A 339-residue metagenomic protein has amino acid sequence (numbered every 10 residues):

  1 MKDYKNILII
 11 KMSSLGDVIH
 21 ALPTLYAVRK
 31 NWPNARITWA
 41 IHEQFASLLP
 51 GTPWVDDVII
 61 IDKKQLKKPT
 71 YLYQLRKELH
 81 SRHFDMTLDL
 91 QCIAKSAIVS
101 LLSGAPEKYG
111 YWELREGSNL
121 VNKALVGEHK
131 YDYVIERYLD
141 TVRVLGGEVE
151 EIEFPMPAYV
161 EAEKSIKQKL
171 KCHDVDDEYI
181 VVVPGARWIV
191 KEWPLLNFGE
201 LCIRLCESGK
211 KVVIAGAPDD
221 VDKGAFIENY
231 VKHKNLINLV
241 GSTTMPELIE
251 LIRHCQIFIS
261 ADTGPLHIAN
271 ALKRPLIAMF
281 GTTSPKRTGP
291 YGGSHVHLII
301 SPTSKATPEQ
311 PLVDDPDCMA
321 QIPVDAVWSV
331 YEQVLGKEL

Functional and structural regions predicted by a protein language model:
M1-L339: Catalytic machinery of carbohydrate-active enzymes, primarily nucleotide-sugar-dependent glycosyltransferases
